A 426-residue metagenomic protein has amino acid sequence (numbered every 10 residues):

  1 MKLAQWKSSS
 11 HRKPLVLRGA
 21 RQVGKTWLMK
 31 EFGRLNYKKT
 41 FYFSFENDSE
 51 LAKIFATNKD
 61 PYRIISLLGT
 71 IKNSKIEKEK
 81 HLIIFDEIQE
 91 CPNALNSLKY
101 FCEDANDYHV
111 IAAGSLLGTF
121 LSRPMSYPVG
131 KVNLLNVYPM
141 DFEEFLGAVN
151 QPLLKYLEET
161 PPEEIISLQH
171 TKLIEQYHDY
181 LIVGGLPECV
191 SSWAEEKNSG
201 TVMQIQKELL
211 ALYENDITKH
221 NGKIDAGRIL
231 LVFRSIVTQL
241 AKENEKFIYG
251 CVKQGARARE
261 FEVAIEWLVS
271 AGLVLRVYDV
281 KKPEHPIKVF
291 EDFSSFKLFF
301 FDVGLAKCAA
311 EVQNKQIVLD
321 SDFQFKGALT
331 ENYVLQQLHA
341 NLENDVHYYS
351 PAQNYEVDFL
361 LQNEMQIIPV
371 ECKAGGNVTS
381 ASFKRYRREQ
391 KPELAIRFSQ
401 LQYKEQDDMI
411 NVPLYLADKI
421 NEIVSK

Functional and structural regions predicted by a protein language model:
M1-S9: Pre-Walker A adenine-sensing motif
K25: Conserved lysine of the Walker
L28, F32: Hydrophobic positions on the alpha1 helix immediately C-terminal to the Walker A/P-loop
N47-E79: Short glycine-rich substrate-engagement loop in P-loop NTPases that contacts/grips substrate
I84, H109-S115, N136: Structural recognition of the conserved hydrophobic beta-strand(s) that form the central parallel beta-sheet of P-loop
L121-A241: Interdomain motor-coupling "hinge/lid" segment immediately C-terminal to the ATP-binding subdomain of NTP-driven enzymes
S191-L361: Accessory nucleic acid-recognition modules appended to NTPase machines
V334, L338, V357-G376, A395: Conserved catalytic cores of phosphodiester-cleaving nucleases, focusing on short active-site segments
